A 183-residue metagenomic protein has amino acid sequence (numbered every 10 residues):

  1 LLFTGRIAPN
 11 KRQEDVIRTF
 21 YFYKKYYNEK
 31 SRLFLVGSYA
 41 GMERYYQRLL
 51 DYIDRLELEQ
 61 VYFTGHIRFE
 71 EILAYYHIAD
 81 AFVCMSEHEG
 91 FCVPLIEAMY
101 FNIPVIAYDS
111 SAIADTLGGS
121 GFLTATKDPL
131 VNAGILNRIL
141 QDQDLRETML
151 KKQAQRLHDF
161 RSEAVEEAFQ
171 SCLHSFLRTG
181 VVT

Functional and structural regions predicted by a protein language model:
L1-K11, I17-F20, F34: Conserved donor-binding/catalytic core segment of Leloir-type glycosyltransferases
R32-Q47, G65: Glycosyltransferase donor-sugar binding loop
Y46-I67: Nucleotide-activated donor-binding/catalytic signature segment of Leloir-type glycosyltransferases, i.e., the conserved
H66-I67, A74-A79: Short alpha-helical donor nucleotide-sugar binding micro-motif in glycosyltransferases
E87: Aromatic "clamp/platform" in nucleotide-sugar-dependent glycosyltransferases that forms part of the donor/acceptor
L95, P104-A107: Short hydrophobic beta-strand element within catalytic cores of glycosyltransferases and related nucleotide-activated
F122-P129, R138-Q143: Conserved acidic donor-binding segment of nucleotide-sugar-dependent glycosyltransferases
L145-D159: A short, well-ordered alpha-helix in the C-terminal region of glycosyltransferases
